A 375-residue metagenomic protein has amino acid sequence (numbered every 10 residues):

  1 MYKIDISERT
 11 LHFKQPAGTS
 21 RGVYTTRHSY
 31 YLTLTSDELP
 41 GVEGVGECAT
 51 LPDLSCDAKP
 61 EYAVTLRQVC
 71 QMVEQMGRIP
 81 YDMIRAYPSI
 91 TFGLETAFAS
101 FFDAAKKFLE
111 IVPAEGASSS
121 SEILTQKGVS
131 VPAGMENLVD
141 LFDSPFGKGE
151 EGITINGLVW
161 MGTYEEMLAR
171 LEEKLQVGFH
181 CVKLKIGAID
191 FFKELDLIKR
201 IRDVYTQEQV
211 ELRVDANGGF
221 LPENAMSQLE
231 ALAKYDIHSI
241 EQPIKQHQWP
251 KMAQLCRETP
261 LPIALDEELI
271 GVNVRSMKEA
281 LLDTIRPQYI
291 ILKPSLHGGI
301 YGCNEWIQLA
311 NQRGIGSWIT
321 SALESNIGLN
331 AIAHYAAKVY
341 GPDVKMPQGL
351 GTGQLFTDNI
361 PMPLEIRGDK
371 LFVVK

Functional and structural regions predicted by a protein language model:
M1-L212, N217-G219, M226, A233 (+1 more regions): N-terminal capping/lid subdomain adjacent to the active-site entrance of alpha/beta enzymes
R9-H12, M161, L269, L323 (+1 more regions): Short, solvent-exposed coil/turn elements at secondary-structure transition points
C48, Q242, L350: Active-site donor-binding loop signature of nucleotide-sugar glycosyltransferases
L184, I189-N330, H334-A336, L355-I366: Catalytic core of soluble alpha/beta enzymes
V339: A glycine- and small-aliphatic-rich helix-loop capping segment at beta-alpha/alpha-beta transitions that lines
P342-G349: Short helix/strand-capping turn motifs
